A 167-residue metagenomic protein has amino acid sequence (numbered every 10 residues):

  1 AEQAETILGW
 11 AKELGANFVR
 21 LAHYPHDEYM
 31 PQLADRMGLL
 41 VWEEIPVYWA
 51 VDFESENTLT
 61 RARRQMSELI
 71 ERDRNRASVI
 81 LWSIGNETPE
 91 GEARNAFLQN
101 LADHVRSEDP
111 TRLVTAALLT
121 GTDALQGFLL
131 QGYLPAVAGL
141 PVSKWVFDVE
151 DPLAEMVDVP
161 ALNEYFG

Functional and structural regions predicted by a protein language model:
A1-Q3: Glycine-rich phosphate-binding "P-loop"
T6-G9, F18-G167: Substrate-binding/catalytic cleft of secreted carbohydrate-active enzymes, primarily glycoside hydrolases
G15: Phosphate-binding active sites in nucleotide-utilizing proteins
